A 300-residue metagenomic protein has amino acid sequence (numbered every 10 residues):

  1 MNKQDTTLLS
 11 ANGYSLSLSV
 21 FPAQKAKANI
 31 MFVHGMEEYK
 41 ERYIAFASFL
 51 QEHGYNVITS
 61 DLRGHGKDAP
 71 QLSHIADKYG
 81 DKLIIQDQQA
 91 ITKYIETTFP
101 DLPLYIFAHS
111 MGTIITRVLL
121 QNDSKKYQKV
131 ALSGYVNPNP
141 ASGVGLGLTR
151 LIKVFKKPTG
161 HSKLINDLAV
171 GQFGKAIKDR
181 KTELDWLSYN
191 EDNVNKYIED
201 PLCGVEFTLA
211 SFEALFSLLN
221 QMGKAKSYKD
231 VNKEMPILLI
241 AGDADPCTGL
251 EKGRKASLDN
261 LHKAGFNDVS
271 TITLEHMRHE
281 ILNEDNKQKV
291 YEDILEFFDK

Functional and structural regions predicted by a protein language model:
M1-K25: N-terminal cap/lid segment of alpha/beta-hydrolase-fold proteins
K27, H34-E38, S110-M111, D243-A244: Active-site glycine-rich loops that stabilize anionic/oxyanionic intermediates across multiple enzyme folds
R42-L72: Conserved alpha/beta-hydrolase
K78-T97: Alpha/beta-hydrolase active-site loop
F99-S110: Alpha/beta-hydrolase fold nucleophile elbow
T116-L202: Alpha/beta-hydrolase-fold enzymes
L239-A241: Short beta-strand/loop motif that positions the catalytic acidic residue of the alpha/beta-hydrolase fold
H262-K300: Catalytic active-site module of serine/aspartate enzymes centered on a nucleophile-bearing elbow/loop
